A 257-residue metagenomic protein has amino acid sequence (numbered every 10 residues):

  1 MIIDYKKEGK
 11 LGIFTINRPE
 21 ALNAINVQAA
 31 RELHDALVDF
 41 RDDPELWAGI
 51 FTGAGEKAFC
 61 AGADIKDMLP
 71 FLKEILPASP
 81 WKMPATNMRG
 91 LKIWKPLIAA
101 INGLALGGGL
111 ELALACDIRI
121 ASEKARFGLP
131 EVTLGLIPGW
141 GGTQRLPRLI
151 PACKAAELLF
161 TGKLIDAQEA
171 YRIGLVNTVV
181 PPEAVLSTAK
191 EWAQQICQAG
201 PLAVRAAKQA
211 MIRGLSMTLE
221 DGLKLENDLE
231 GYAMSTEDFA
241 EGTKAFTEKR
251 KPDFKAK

Functional and structural regions predicted by a protein language model:
M1-E56, F71: Conserved CoA-thioester-binding segment of acyl-CoA-metabolizing enzymes
M1-E8, D42, E56, G162-Q168 (+1 more regions): C-terminal alpha-helix plus adjacent terminal tail
F14, R18, E32-L33, F51 (+6 more regions): Terminal peptide-recognition signature
A29-E32, V185, E226: Hydrophobic alpha-helical membrane-association signature
A30-D42, I65-N102, L134, L149: An acidic, glycine-rich surface segment that forms the CoA-thioester-binding/catalytic face of crotonase-fold enzymes
E56-C60, L106-G107: Short, active-site-adjacent cap segments at secondary-structure transitions
R89-V204, S235-T236, A240-E241, E248-R250: Crotonase-fold acyl-CoA enzyme core
